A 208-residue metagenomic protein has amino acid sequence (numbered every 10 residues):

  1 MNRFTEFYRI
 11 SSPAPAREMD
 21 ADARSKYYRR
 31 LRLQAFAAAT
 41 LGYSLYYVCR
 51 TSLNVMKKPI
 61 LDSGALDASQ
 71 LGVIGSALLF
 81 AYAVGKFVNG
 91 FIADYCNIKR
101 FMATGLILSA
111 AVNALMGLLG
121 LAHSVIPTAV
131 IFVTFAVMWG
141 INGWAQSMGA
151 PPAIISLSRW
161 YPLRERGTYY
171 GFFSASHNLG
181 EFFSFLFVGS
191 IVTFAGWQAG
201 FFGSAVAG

Functional and structural regions predicted by a protein language model:
Q34-L66: Extracytoplasmic
T51, L79-F87, E181-F182: Residue-level signature of mid-helix packing/kink "hotspots" within the transmembrane helices of 12-pass Major
G85-N97: Helix-to-loop junctions at the C-terminal end of transmembrane segments in multipass secondary transporters
I107-T128: C-terminal ends and interior cores of transmembrane alpha-helices in multi-pass membrane transporters/permeases
V112, P127-M148: Hydrophobic core of transmembrane alpha-helices in multi-pass small-molecule transporters, especially MFS/SLC-type
M138-N178: Cytoplasmic helix-loop-helix junction between adjacent transmembrane helices in 12-TM secondary transporters
F173, H177-G208: Helix-loop-helix hairpin linking two adjacent transmembrane segments in secondary transporters
